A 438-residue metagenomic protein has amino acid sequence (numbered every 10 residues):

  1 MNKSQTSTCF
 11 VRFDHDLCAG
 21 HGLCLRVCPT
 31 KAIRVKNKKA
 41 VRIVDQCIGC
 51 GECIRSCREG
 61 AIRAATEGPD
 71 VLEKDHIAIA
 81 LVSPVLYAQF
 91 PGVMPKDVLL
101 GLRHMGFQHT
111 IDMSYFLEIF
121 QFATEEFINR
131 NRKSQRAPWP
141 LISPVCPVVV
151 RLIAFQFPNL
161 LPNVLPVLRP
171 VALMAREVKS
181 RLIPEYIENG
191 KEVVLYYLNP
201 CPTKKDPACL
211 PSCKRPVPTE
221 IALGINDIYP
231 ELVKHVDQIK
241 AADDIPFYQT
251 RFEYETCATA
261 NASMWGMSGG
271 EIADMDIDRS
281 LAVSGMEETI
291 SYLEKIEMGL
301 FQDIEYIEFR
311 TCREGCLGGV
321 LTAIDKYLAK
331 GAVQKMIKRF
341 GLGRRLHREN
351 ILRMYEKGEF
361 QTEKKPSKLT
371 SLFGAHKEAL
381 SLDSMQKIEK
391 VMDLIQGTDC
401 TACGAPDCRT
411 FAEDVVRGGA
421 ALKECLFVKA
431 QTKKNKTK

Functional and structural regions predicted by a protein language model:
M1-Q5, G269-I272: Short, flexible, solvent-exposed loop/turn segments with mixed acidic/basic and small polar residues
N2-T6, F10-H15, A19-I43, I48 (+4 more regions): Iron-sulfur cluster-binding cysteine motifs and their immediate structural context in ferredoxin-like electron-transfer
A64-T401, A405-K438: Iron-sulfur-associated redox domains of electron-transfer enzymes in respiratory and anaerobic energy metabolism
